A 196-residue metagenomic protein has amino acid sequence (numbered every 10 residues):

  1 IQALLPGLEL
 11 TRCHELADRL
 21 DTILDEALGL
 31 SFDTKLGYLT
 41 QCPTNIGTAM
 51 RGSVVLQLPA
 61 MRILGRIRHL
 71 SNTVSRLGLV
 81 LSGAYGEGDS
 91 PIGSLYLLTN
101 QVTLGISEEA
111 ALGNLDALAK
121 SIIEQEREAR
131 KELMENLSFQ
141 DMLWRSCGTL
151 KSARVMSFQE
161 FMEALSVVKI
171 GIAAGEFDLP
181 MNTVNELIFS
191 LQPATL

Functional and structural regions predicted by a protein language model:
I1-K35, M50, R62-L64, R68-N72 (+1 more regions): Long, Pro/Ser/Thr-rich low-complexity/intrinsically disordered regulatory tracts in eukaryotic proteins
G37-L56: Conserved phosphate/anionic-ligand binding catalytic regions in large, soluble enzymes, centered on
